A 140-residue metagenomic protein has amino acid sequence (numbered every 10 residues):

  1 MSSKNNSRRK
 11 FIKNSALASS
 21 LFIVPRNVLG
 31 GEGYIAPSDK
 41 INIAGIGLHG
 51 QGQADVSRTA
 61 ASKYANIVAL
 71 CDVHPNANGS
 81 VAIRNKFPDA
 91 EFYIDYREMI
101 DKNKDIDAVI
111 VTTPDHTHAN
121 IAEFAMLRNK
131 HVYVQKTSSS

Functional and structural regions predicted by a protein language model:
M1-H131: N-terminal glycine-/serine-/threonine-rich beta1-alpha1-beta2 phosphate-ribose binding loop of Rossmann-like
Q135: Active-site acidic Asp-centered loop
S138-S140: Rossmann-fold NAD(P)-binding glycine/threonine-rich loop
